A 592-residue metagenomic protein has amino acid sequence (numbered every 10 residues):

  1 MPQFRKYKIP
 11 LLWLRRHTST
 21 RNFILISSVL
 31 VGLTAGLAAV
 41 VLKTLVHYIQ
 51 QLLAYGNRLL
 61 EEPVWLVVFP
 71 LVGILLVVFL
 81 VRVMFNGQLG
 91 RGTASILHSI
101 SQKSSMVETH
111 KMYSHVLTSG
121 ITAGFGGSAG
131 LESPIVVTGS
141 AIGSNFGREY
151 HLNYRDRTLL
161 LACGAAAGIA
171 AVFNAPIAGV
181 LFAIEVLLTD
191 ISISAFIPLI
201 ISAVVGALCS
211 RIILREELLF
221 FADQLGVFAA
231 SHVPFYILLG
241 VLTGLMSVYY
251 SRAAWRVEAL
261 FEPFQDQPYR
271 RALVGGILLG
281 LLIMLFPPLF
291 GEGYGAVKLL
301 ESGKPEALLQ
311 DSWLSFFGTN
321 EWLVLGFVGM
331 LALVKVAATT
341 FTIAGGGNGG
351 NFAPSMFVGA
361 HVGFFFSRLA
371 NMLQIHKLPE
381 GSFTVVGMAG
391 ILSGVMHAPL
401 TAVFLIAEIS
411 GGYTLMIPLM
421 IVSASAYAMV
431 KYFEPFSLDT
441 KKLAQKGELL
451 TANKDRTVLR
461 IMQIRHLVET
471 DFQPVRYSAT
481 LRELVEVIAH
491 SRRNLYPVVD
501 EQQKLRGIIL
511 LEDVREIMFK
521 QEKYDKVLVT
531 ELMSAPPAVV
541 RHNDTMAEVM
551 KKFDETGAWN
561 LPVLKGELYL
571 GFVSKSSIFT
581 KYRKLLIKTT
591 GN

Functional and structural regions predicted by a protein language model:
M1-D471, V475-Y496, D500-R506, G566 (+2 more regions): Alpha-helical transmembrane segments and immediately membrane-proximal extracytoplasmic
P198, E469, E516-K520, S534 (+2 more regions): Phosphate-coordinating loops and pocket residues in cytosolic domains that bind phosphorylated ligands
P379-S382, T530-S534: C-terminal hydrophobic structural anchor segments that stabilize assembly/packing rather than catalytic chemistry
V458-I461, I508, K526, F572: Short aromatic/basic micro-patch
D471-V475, E531, P536-V539: Structural signal for short hydrophobic segments within the conserved structured cores of catalytic domains across
V475-R492, V498-V499, M518-Q521, D525 (+3 more regions): The conserved cystathionine-beta-synthase
L505, W559-N560, Y569: Short beta-strands and strand-coil junctions in structured, solvent-facing domains, enriched
G507-V514, F572-I578: Short hydrophobic beta-strand motif reused across regulatory alpha/beta modules
